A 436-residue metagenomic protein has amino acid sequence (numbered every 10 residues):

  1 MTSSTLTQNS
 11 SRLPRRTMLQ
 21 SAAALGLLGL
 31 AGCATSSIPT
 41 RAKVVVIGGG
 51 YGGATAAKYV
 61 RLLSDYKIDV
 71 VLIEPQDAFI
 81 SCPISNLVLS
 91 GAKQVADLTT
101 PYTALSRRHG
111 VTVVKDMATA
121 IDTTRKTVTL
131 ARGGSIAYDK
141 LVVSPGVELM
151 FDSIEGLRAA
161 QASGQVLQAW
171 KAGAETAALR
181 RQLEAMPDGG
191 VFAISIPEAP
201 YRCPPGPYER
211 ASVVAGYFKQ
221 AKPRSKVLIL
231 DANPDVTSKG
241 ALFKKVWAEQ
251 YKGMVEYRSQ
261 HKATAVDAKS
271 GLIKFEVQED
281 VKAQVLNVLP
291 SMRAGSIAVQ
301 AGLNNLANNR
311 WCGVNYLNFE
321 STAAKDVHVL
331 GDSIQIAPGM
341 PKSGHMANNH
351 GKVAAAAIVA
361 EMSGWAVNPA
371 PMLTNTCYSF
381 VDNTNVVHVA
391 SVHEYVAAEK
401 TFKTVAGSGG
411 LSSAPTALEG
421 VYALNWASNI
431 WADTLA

Functional and structural regions predicted by a protein language model:
M1-L13, A24: N-terminal secretory signal peptides
S11-P14, Q20, L30-R41, V114-R202 (+3 more regions): FAD-binding core/adjacent interface of flavoenzyme oxidoreductases
S36-T112, E198-K239: Beta1-alpha1 glycine-rich phosphate/pyrophosphate-binding loop at the start of Rossmann-like nucleotide-binding domains
R108, T112-A120, V128, I136 (+2 more regions): A Rossmann-like FAD-binding core segment of flavoenzymes
A159-M186, A283-V285, L289-M346: FAD-site-proximal beta/loop scaffold in flavoenzymes
I334-W365, P369: A conserved FAD-binding loop/helix module that cradles the flavin
V359-V396: Active-site-proximal substrate-binding core of FAD-dependent oxidoreductases
V389-A436: C-terminal auxiliary extensions adjacent to catalytic cores
